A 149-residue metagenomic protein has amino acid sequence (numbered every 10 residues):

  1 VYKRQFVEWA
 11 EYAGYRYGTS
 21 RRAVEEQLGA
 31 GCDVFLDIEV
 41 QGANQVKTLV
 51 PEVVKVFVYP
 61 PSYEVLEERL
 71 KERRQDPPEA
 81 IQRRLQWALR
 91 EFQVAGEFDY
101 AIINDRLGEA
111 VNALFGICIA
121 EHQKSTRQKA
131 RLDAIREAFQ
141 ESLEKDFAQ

Functional and structural regions predicted by a protein language model:
K3-V34, V40-N44: ATP-dependent small-molecule kinase phosphotransfer cores that center on conserved nucleotide phosphate-binding segments
K3-V7, R69-D76, G116-A120: Conserved AAA+ ATPase "sensor/coupling" helix adjacent to the nucleotide-binding pocket
R4, K47-V50, R69-L70, D99 (+1 more regions): Short, flexible helix/strand-to-coil boundary loops that buttress conserved ligand/catalytic motifs in alpha/beta
E26-G29, K47-P51, Q93-A95: Conserved catalytic network of the ASCE P-loop NTPase/AAA+ motor domain
V34-E39, T48-R73, I103-N104: Conserved phosphate-donor/acceptor-positioning beta-strand/loop module used by diverse small-molecule
Q41-L49, E79, F92: Conserved C-terminal guanine-recognition region of P-loop GTPase G domains, centered on the G4
V53, Y63-V65, E72-Q93, G108-E109: Ras-like small GTPase catalytic G-domain
Q93-Q149: NTP-dependent small-molecule kinase module
